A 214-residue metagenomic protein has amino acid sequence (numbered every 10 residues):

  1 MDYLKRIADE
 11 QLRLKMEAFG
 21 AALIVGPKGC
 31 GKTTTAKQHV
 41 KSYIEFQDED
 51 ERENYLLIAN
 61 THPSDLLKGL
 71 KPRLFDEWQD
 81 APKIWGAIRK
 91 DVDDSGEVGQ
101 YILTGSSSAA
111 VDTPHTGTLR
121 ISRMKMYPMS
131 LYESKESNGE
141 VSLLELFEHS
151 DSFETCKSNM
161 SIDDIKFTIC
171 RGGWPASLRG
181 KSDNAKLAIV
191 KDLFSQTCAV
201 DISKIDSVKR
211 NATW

Functional and structural regions predicted by a protein language model:
M1-R13: N-terminal pre-Walker A segment at the start of P-loop NTPase domains
I24: Hydrophobic anchor at the beta1->P-loop junction of P-loop NTPases
P27: P-loop (Walker A) phosphate-binding loop of NTP-binding proteins
K32-T33: Conserved lysine of the Walker
A36-K37: Post-Walker A alpha-helix
L56-I102: Conserved nucleotide-sensing/catalytic segment adjacent to the nucleotide-binding pocket in NTP-handling enzymes
A109-M124, K135-E140: Short regulatory helix/loop adjacent to the ATP-binding pocket of P-loop NTPases
L131-Y132, E136-W214: Interdomain hinge/linker elements that couple catalytic modules in large macromolecular machines
